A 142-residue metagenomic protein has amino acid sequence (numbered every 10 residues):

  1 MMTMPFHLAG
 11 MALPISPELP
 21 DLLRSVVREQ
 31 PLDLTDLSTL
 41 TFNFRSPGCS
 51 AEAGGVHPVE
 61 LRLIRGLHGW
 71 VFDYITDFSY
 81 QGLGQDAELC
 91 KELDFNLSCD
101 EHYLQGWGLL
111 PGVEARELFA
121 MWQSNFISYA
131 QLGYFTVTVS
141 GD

Functional and structural regions predicted by a protein language model:
M1-P17, Q81-L93, V139-D142: Eukaryotic low-complexity, non-globular regulatory regions
M2-F44: Short N-terminal edge-element motif at the start of the domain
M11, C49, A53, E114: Conserved aromatic-histidine-acidic binding/catalytic patches
P31-W70: Amphipathic, interaction-prone secondary-structure segments
T41, D94, T136-T138: Ser/Thr- (and often Asn-) enriched beta-sheet segments in non-cytosolic proteins
R65-E117: An exposed acidic His-Trp-rich patch
H102-D142: Low-complexity intrinsically disordered segments
